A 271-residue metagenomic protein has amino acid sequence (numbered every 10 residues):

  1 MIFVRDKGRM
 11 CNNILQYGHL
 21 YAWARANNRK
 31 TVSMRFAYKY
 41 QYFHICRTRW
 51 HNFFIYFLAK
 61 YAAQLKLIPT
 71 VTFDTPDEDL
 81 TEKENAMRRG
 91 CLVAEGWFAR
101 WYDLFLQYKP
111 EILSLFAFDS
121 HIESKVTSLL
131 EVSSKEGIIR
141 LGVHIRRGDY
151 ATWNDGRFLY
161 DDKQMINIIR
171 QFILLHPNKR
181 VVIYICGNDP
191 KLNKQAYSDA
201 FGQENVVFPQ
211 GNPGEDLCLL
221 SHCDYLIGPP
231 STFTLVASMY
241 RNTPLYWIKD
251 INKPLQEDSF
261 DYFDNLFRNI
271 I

Functional and structural regions predicted by a protein language model:
M1-F3: Extreme N-terminal starter segment of soluble prokaryotic enzymes
D6-L15: A short, glycine/small-residue-rich beta-strand->loop->alpha-helix junction that serves as a flexible
L15-A24, M165-I173: Histidine-anchored nucleotide/phosphate-binding helix
R29-Y40: A short beta-strand-loop structural module common to alpha/beta enzyme folds
S33-R35, H144, V182-G187: Short beta-strand segments
K39-R180, L266, I271: Secretory-pathway luminal glycosyltransferase catalytic domains
L174-K249, K253-F260: Donor-binding and catalytic core of enzymes assembling or modifying cell-surface/extracellular glycoconjugates
